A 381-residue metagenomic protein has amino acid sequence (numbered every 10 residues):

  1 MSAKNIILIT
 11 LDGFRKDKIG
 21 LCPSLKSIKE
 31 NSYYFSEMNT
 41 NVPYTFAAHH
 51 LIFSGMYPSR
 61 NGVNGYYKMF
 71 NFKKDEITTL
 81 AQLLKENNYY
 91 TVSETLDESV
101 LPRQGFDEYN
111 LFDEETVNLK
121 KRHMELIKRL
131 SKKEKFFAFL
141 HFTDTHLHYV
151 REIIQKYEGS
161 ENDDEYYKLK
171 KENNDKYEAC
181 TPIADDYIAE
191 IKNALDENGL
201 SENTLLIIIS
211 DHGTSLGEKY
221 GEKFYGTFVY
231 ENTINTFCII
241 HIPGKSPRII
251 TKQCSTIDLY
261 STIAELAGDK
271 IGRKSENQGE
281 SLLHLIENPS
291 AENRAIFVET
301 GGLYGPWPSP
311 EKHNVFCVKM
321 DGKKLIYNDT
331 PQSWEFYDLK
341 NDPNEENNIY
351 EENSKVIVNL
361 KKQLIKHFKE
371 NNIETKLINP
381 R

Functional and structural regions predicted by a protein language model:
M1-R381: Catalytic domains that recognize anionic headgroups
